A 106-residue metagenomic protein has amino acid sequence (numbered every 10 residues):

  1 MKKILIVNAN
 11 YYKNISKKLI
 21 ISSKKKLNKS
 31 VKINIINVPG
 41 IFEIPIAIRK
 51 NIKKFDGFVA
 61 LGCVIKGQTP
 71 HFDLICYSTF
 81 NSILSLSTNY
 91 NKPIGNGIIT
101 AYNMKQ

Functional and structural regions predicted by a protein language model:
K2, N81-Q106: C-terminal binding/interaction regions
K2-I35: Glycine-rich phosphate/diphosphate-binding loop of Rossmann-like nucleotide-binding domains
N10-Y11, C63-V64, I99-N103: Short, ordered loop/turn segments at secondary-structure junctions
N14-K18, S22, P39-E43, L74 (+1 more regions): Conserved active-site and cofactor/substrate-binding residues in soluble primary-metabolism enzymes
S16-K17, T69-H71, K105-Q106: Short glycine-/acidic-enriched loop or helix-start segments at secondary-structure transitions that form or flank
K26-K54: Active-site rim loops that border cofactor/substrate pockets in soluble metabolic enzymes
I35, G57-L61, P93-I99: Short beta-strand segments at enzyme active-site cores
A47-I83: Glycine-rich phosphate-binding loop
